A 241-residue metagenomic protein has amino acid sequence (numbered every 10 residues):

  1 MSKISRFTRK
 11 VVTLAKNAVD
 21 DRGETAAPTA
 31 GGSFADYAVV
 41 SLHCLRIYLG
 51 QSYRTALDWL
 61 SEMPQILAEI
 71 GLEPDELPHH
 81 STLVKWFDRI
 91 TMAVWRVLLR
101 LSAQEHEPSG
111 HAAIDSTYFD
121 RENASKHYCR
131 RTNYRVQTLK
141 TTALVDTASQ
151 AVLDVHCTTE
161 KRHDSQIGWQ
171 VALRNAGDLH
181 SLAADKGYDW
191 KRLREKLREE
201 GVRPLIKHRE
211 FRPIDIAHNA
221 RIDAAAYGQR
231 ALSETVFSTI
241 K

Functional and structural regions predicted by a protein language model:
M1-Y48: Basic, short loop/linker segments at the boundary and entry of helix-turn-helix/winged-helix-like folds
S2-R9, T141, A220-G228: Acidic, contiguous segments within the catalytic cores of piggyBac-derived transposases
A30-V40, L45-Y48, D58, L83-E200 (+1 more regions): Polybasic low-complexity intrinsically disordered regions
R54-L72: DNA-recognition alpha helix
E69-I70, E105-H106, N175, D223-A225: Short hydrophobic "helix-edge" motifs at membrane interfaces and signal-peptide entry regions
E69-I90: Major-groove recognition helix of helix-turn-helix-like DNA-binding domains
S181, K186-K241: Helix-centered, glycine/charged polyanion-binding patches within enzymatic domains that contact phosphate-containing
